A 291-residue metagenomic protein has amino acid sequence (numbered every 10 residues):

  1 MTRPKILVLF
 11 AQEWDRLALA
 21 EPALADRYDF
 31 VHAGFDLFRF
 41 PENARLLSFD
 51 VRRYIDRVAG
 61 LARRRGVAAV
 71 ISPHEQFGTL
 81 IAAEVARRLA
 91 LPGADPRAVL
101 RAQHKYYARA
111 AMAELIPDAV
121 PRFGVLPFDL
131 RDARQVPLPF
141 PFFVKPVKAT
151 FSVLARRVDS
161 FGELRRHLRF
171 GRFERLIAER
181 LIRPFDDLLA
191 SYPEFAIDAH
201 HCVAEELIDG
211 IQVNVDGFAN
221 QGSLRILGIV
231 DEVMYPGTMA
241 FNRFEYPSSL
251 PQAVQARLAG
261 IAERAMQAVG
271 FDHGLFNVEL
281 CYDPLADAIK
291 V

Functional and structural regions predicted by a protein language model:
M1-A98, E114-L115, D129-D132: ATP-binding N-terminal substructure of ATP-dependent carboxylate-amine bond-forming enzymes
A82-E84, D287-V291: A short beta-strand motif that forms the metal-chelation/ATP-contact edge of phosphoryl-transfer active sites
A108-A113: Structural element of the ATP-grasp superfamily
A119-P121, F161-I208, A240-F241, R264-A268: Conserved ATP-binding module of the ATP-grasp superfamily
R122-F128, R156-D159: Short acidic-hydrophobic, aromatic-tinged amphipathic segments that line or gate anion-handling sites
P141-E163: Conserved anion/nucleotide-ligand pocket segment
F142, R225, A288-K290: Protein kinase-like catalytic core scaffold
G162, A199, E206-F271, L275 (+1 more regions): ATP-dependent carboxylate/phosphate-activation module, predominantly the ATP-grasp catalytic core and closely related
